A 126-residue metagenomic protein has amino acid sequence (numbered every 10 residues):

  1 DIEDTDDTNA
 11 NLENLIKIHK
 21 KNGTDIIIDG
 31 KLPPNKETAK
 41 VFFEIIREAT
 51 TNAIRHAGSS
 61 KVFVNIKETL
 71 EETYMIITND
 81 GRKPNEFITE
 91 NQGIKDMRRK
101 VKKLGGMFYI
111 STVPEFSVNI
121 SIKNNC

Functional and structural regions predicted by a protein language model:
D1-D7, D29, A57: Flexible helix-coil linker/loop segments in the cytosolic histidine kinase module, especially at subdomain junctions
I2-T24: Short beta-to-alpha transition helix within the HATPase_c
D25-R47: Conserved short strand/loop->alpha-helix "switch" segment adjacent to the catalytic nucleotide/phosphoryl-transfer site
A39-K61: Conserved ATP-binding N-box helix of the HATPase_c
I66-E68, I110: Conserved catalytic core of two-component histidine kinases
T73-G81: Conserved DxG motif in ATP/Mg2+-binding regions
E86-S117: ATP phosphate-binding glycine-rich loop and adjacent ATP-lid/helix-beta elements within ATP-binding kinase/ATPase
F116-C126: Short C-terminal beta-strand
